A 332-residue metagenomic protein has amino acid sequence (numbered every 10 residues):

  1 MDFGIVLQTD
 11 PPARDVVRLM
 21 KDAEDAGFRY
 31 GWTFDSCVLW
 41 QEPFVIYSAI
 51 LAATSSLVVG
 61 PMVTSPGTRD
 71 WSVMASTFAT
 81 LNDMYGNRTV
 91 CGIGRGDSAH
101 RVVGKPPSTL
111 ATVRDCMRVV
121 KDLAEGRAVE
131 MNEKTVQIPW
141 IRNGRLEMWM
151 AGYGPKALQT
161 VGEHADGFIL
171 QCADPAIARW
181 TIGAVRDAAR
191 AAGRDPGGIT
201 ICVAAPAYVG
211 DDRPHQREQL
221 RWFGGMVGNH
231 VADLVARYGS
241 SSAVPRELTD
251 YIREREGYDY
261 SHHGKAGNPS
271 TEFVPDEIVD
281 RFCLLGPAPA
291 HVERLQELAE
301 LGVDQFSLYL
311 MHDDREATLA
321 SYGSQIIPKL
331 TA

Functional and structural regions predicted by a protein language model:
M1-M62, L146: N-terminal beta1-alpha1-beta2 module of alpha/beta enzyme domains
F3-L7, G31-T33, V58-M62, T89-I93 (+4 more regions): Hydrophobic faces of well-ordered beta-strands that scaffold small-molecule active sites in alpha/beta enzyme cores
P11-A23, M74-T77, M150-E163, L220 (+1 more regions): Short, acidic/polar
M20-D25, Y47-V58, F78-T89, G162 (+2 more regions): Acidic (Asp/Glu)-rich catalytic clusters
A23, G27, I50, L81 (+7 more regions): Conserved, mostly hydrophobic/aromatic
Y30-T54, S65, D97, C172-P175 (+1 more regions): Glycine-rich, proline-tolerant flexible connector loops at the mouths of alpha/beta enzymes
F44-T64, T68, L123, R190-A191 (+1 more regions): Alpha-helix-loop-beta-strand connector modules within alpha/beta enzyme cores
P106-I138, G183-A184, A189-E300, A332: An alpha-helical appendage that flanks or caps ligand/catalytic pockets
